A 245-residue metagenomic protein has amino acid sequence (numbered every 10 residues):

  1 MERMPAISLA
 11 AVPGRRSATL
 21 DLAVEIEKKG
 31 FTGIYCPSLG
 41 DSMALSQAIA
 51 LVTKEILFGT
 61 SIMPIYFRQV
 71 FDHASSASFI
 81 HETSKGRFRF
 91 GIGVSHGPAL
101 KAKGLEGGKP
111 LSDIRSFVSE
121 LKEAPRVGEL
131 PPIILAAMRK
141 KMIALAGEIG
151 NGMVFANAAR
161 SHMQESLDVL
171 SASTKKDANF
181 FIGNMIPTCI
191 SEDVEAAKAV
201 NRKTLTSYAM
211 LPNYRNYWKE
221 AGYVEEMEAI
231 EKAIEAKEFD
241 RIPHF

Functional and structural regions predicted by a protein language model:
M1-F245: Active-site-adjacent structural elements that line small-molecule/cofactor binding pockets in enzymes
